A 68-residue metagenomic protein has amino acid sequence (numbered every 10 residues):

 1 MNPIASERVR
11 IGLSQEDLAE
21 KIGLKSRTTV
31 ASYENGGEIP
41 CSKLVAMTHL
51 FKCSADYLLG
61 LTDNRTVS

Functional and structural regions predicted by a protein language model:
M1-R10: A short, Lys/Arg-rich alpha-helix, primarily the initiator
I4, L18-A19, V30-Y33, L58: Conserved hydrophobic/aromatic packing and binding residues within compact polymer-binding modules
V9, E20, H49: Alpha-helical residues within the helix-turn-helix
L24-I39: Recognition helix of helix-turn-helix/homeodomain-like DNA-binding domains that insert into the DNA major groove
Y33-E34, F51, T62: DNA major-groove recognition helix of helix-turn-helix
S42-Y57: DNA major-groove recognition helix of helix-turn-helix/homeodomain DNA-binding modules
Y57-V67: Short amphipathic recognition helices of helix-turn-helix/homeodomain-type DNA-binding modules
